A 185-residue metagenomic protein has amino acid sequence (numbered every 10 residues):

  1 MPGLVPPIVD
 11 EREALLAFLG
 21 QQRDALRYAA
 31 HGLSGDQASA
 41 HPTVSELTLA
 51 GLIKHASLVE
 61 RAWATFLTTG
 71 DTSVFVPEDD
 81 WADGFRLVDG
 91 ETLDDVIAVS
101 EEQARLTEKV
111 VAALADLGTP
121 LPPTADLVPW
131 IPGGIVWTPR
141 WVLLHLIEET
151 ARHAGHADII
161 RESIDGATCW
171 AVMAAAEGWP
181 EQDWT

Functional and structural regions predicted by a protein language model:
P2-V5, R12-A30, G35-D83, A125-T185: Short, contiguous alpha-helical
G84-T124, W137-R152, H156: Acidic/histidine-rich alpha-helical segments that form the ligand environment of transition-metal centers
